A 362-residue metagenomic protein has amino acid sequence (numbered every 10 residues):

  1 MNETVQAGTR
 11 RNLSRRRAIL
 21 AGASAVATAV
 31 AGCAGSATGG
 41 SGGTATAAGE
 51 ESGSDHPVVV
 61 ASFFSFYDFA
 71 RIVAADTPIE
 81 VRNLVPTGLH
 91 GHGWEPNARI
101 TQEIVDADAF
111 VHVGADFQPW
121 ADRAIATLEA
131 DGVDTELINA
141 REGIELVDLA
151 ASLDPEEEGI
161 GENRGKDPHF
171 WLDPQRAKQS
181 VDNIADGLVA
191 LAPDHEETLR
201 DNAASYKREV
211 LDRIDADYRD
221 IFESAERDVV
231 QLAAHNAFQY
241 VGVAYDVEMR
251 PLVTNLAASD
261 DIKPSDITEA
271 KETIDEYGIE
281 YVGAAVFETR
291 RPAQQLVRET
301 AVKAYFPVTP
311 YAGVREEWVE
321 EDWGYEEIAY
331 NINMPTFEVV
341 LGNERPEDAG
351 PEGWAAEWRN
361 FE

Functional and structural regions predicted by a protein language model:
N2-R15, L20-A21, V26, C33-E362: Extracytoplasmic metal-acquisition and chelation regions
